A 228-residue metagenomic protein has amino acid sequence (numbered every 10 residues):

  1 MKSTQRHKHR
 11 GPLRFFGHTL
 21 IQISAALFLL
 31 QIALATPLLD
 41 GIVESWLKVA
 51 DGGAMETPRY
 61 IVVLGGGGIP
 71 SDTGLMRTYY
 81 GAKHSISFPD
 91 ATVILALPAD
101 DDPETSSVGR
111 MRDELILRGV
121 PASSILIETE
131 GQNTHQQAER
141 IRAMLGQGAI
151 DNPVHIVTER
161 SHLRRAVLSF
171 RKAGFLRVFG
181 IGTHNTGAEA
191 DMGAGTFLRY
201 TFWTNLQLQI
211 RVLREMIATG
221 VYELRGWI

Functional and structural regions predicted by a protein language model:
M1-F16: N-terminal Lys/Arg-rich, disordered targeting/topogenic segments
K2-Q5, T36-L206: A structural signal for short, hydrophobic/glycine-enriched beta-strand patches
H9-P12, A26, A35, I141 (+3 more regions): Short amphipathic alpha-helical "recognition" segments used for binding
R10-G11, G193-T196, T201, R211 (+1 more regions): Coil-to-alpha-helix initiation sites in intrinsically disordered, low-complexity, charged segments
H18-P37: Hydrophobic membrane-insertion alpha-helices, especially the h-region of bacterial N-terminal signal peptides
I42, T204-I228: A transmembrane-helix-recognition feature enriched in membrane-embedded lipid enzymes and envelope glyco-/phospholipid
